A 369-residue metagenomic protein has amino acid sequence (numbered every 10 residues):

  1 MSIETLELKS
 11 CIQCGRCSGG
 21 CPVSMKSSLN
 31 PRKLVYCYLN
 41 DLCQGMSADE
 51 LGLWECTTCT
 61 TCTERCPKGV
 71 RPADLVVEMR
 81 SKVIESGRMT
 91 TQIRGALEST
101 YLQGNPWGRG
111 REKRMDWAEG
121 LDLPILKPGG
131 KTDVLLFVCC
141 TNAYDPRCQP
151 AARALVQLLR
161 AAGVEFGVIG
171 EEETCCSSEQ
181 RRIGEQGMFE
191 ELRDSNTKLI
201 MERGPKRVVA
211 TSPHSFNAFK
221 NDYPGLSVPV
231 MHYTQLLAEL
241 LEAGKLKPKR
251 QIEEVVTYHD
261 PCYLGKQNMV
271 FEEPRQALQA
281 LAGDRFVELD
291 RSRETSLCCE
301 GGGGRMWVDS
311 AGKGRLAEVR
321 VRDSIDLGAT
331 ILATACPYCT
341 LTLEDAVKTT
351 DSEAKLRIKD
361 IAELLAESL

Functional and structural regions predicted by a protein language model:
M1-I3, S27-S47, E272-A282, G304-V308 (+1 more regions): Short, charged low-complexity linear segments at domain edges
T5-L8, M25, V35-T211, F216-Y223: Iron-sulfur-cluster electron-transfer modules
L8-R16, P22-N40, E50, C148-A151 (+2 more regions): Hydrophobic scaffolds flanking metal-cofactor catalytic centers in soluble metalloenzymes
C11-C17, C21, C56-C62, C66 (+4 more regions): Short cysteine clusters
N142-H232, Y263-A280, R285-L369: Cofactor-cradling patches in redox/metallo enzymes
L240-E254, E300-M306, S368: Short, surface-exposed amphipathic charged segments that create phosphate/polyanion-binding patches used for binding
E242-L278: C-terminal amphipathic alpha-helical segment
